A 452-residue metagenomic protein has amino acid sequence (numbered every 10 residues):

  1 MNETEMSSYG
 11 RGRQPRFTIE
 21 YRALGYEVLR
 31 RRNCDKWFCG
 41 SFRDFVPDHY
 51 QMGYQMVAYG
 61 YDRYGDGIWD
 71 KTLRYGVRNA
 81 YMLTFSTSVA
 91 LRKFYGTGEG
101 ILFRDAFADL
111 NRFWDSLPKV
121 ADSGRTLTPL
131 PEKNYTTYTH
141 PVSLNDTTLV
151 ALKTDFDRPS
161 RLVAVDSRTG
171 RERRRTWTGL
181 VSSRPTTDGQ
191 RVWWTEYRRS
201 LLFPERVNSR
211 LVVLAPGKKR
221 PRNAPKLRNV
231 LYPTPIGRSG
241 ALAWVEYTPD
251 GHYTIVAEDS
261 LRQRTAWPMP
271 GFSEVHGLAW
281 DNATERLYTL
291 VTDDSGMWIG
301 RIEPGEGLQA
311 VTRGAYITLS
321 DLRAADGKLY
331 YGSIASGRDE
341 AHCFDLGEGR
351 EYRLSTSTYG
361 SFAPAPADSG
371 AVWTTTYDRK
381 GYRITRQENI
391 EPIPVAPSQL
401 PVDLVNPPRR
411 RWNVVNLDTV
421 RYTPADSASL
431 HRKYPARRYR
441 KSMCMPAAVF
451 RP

Functional and structural regions predicted by a protein language model:
M1-R63, D70, R74-W114, D122: Acidic/His/Gly-enriched intrinsically disordered linker/tail segments that often contain short helix/coil "MoRF-like"
S116-T136, K433-P452: A short helix->beta-strand "capping" segment at the edge of beta-propeller domains
R125-K133, R171-T176, K219-P225, Q263-M269 (+2 more regions): A short beta-strand motif characteristic of beta-propeller blades
N134-T136, K153-L162, W177-S182, T195-R210 (+10 more regions): A flexible loop/linker signature enriched in serine peptidases of the S9 family
P141, P185, P233-T234, L278 (+3 more regions): Hydrophobic core register within WD40 beta-propeller blades
D146-T147, G189-Q190, R238-G240, A283-E285 (+2 more regions): Short coil/turn segments that connect the beta-strands within blades of beta-propeller domains
D166-G170, A215-K218, E258-R262, I302-E306 (+2 more regions): Short loop/turn segments that connect beta-strands within beta-propeller blades
S333, E388-P452: Outer-membrane beta-barrel initiation region
